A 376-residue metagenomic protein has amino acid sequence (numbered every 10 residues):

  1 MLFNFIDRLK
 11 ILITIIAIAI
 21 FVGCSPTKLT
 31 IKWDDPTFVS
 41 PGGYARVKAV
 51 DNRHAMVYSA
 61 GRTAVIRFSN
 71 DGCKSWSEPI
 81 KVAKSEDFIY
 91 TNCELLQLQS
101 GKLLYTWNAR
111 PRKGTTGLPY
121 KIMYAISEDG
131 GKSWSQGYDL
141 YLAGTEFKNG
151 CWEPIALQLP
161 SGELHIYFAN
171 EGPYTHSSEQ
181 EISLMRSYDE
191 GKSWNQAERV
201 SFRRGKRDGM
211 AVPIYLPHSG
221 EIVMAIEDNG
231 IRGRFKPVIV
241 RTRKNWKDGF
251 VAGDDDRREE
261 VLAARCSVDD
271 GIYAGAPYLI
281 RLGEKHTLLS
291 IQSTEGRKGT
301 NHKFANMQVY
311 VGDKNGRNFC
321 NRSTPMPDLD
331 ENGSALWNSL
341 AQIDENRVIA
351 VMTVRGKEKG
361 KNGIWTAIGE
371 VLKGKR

Functional and structural regions predicted by a protein language model:
L2-I13: Bacterial N-terminal signal peptides that target proteins for export
L2-N4, V22, L96: A general, composition-driven signal for non-globular sequence regions
I16-K28: Bacterial Sec-dependent signal peptides at the C-terminal "C-region" and cleavage site
S25-R376: Asp-box/BNR beta-propeller blade signature and adjacent active/binding-site loops in extracellular glycan-interacting
